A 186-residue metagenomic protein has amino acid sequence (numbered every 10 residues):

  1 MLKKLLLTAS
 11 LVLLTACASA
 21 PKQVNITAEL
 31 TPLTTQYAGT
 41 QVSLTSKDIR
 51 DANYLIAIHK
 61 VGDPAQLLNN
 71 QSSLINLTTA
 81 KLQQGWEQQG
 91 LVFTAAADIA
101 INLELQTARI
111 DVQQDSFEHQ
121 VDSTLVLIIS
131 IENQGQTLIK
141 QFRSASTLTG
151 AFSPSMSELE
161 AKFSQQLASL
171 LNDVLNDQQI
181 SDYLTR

Functional and structural regions predicted by a protein language model:
M1-C17: Sec-dependent bacterial lipoprotein signal peptides
C17-N76, I180-R186: A structural "domain/chain start" motif
A18-A28, Q89-I139, T147-P154: Surface-exposed short loop/turn segments
H59-S72, Q136-N176: Short secondary-structure boundary motifs at beta->alpha junctions and helix caps
N69-I99, L103: Mid-chain, structured segments of secreted extracytoplasmic proteins
Q83, E87-L91, L171-I180: Sec-exported extracytoplasmic/periplasmic mature domains
